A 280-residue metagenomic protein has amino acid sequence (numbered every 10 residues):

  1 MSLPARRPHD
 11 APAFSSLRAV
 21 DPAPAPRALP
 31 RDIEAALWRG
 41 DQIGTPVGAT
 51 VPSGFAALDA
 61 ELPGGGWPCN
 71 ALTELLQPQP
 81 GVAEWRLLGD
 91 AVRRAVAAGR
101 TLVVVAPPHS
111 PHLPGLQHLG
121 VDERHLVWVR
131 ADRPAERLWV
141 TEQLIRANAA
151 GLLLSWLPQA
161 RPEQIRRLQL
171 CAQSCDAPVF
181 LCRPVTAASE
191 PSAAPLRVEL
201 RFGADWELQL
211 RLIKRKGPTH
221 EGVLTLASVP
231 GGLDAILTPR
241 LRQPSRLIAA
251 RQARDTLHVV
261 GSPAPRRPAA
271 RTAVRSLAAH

Functional and structural regions predicted by a protein language model:
M1-V104, H118, E123, G217-P218 (+1 more regions): Detector for small/aliphatic-rich hydrophobic stretches
S2, A97-T101, L113-P114, L119-G120 (+6 more regions): Glycine-biased, small-residue-rich flexible motifs in mid-sequence functional cores and linkers
L58, L75, L126, L153 (+2 more regions): Conserved RecA-like P-loop NTPase ATPase core
T73, V103, V127-V129, L154 (+2 more regions): Hydrophobic/aromatic beta-strand patches that form the interior of the parallel beta-sheet core in alpha/beta enzyme
L87-A91, G115, V140, Q164-L168 (+1 more regions): A short acidic, amphipathic alpha-helical/loop segment
T101-A160: Long, charge-dense
A149-E190, A194: A contiguous pocket-lining binding segment that forms or flanks enzyme active sites
R183-I248, Q252: Phosphate-binding/switch region of NTP-binding enzymes
